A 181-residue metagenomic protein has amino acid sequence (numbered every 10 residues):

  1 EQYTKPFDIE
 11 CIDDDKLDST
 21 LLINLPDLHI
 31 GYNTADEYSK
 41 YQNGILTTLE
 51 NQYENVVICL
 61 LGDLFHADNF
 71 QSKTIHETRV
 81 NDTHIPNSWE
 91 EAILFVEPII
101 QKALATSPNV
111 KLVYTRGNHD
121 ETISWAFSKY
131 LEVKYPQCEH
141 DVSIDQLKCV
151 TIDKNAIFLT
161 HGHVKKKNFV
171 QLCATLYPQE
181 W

Functional and structural regions predicted by a protein language model:
E1-W181: Extended recognition/assembly regions associated with phosphoester-bond processing machinery
